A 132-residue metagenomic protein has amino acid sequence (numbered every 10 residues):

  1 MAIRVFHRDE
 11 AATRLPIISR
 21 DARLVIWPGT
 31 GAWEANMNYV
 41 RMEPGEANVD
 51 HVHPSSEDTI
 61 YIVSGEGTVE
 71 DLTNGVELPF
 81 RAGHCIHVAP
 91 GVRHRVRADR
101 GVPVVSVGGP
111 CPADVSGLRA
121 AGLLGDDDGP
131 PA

Functional and structural regions predicted by a protein language model:
M1-E34, V49, G117-A132: A short, N-terminal "cap"/entry segment at the start of jelly-roll beta-barrel domains of the cupin/DSBH fold
R23, N38-P54: Conserved short histidine dyad/triad with adjacent acidic residue
L24, M37-R41, T59, E77 (+1 more regions): Conserved hydrophobic/aromatic beta-strand scaffold that supports enzyme active sites
T30-E34, M42-A47, S64-T68, G75 (+1 more regions): Short, charged/polar surface micro-motifs in flexible loops or helix N-caps
Y39, V52, S64, D71-T73 (+2 more regions): Residue-level recognition of conserved beta-strand positions in structured domain cores
A47-V49, T68, H84-R95: Histidine-centered metal-chelating micro-motifs
S56-A82: A short beta-strand-loop-beta hairpin characteristic of the jelly-roll/cupin
A82, P90-V115: Ligand-binding loop in jelly-roll beta-barrel domains
